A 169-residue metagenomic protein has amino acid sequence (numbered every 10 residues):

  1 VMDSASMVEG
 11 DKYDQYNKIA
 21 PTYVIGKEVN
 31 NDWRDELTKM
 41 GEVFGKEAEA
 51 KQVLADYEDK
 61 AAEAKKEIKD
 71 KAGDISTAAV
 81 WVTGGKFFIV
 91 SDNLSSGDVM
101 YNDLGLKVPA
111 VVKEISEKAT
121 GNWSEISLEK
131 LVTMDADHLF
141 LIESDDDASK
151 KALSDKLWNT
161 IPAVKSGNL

Functional and structural regions predicted by a protein language model:
V1-Y23, K71, I75-S76, S91-N168: Binding-cleft/active-site segments that stabilize strongly anionic ligands or cofactors
K18-G85: Extracytoplasmic substrate-binding proteins
K86-V90: Short acidic/polar micro-motifs at solvent-exposed secondary-structure junctions
